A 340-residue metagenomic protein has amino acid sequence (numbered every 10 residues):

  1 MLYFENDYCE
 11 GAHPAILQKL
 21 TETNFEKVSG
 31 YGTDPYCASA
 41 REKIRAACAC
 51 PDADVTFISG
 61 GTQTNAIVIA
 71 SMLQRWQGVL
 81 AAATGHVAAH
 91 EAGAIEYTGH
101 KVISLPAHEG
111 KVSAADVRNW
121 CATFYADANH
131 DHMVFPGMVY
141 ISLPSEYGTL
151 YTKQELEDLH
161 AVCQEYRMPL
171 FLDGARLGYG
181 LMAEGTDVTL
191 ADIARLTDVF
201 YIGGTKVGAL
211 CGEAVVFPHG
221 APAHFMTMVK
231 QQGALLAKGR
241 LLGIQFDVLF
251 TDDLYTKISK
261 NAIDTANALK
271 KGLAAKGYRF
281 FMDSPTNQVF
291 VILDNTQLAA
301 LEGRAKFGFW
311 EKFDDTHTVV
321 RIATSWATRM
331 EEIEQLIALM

Functional and structural regions predicted by a protein language model:
H13-G61, A83-A88, A94: Conserved N-terminal alpha-helix of the aminotransferase class I/II PLP-enzyme fold
S71-A89, R118: Conserved PLP-anchoring active-site segment centered on the Schiff-base-forming lysine
Q74-W76, N267, G272-M340: Conserved C-terminal alpha-helix-loop-beta "cap" of PLP-dependent enzymes that closes/shapes the active-site mouth
G99-P144, Y151-D158: PLP-dependent aminotransferase-class I/II
V102-I103, L170-L172, F280, F307: Hydrophobic beta-strand scaffold residues
H108, F135-P136, S142, L150 (+2 more regions): Active-site C-terminal subdomain of aminotransferase-like
Y151-A183: Catalytic PLP-binding core of fold-type I/II PLP enzymes
